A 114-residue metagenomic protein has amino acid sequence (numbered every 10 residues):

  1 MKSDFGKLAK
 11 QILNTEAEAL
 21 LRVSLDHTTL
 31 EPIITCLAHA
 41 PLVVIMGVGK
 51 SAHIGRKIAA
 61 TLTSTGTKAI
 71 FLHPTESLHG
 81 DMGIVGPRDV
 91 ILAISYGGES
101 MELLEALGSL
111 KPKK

Functional and structural regions predicted by a protein language model:
M1-P41: An N-terminal, well-structured beta->alpha segment
A38, L42-K114: Glycine-rich phosphate-binding loops that contact phosphosugars or nucleotide phosphates
